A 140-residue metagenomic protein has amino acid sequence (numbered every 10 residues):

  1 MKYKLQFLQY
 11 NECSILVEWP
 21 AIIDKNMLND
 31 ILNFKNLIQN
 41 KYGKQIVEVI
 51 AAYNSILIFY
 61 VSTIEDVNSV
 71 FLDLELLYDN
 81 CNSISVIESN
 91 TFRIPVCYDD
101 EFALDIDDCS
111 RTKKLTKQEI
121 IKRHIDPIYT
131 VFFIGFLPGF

Functional and structural regions predicted by a protein language model:
M1-F140: Conserved "landmark" site that anchors the functional core of diverse proteins
